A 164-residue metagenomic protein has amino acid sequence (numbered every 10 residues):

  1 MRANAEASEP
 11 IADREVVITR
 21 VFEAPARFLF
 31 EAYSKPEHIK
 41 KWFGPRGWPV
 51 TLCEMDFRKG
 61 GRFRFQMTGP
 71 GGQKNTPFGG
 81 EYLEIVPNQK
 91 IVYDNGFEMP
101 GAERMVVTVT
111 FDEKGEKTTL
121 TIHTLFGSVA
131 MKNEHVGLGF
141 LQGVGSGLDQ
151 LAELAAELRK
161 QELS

Functional and structural regions predicted by a protein language model:
M1-P49: Hydrophobic ligand-binding cavity/cleft-lining segments
M1-R2, G127-S164: A conserved amphipathic terminal alpha-helix motif
D13-R14, K59, K74, E103 (+1 more regions): Residue-level preference for beta-strand/loop junctions
E15-V17, D56-R58, V109-T110, K132: Alpha-helical transmembrane segments and membrane-interface helix-loop junctions in multi-pass membrane proteins
A26-R27, F57-R58, L83-K90, T110-T119: A short, structured loop/turn motif at beta-sheet edges
L29, I39, F63-F65, Y82 (+5 more regions): Hydrophobic pocket/interface hotspot
T51-D94: Glycine-rich portal/gate segments that line the openings of hydrophobic small-molecule binding cavities
V92, F97-G145: Beta-strand/loop substructures that line and gate deep hydrophobic ligand-binding cavities in soluble
